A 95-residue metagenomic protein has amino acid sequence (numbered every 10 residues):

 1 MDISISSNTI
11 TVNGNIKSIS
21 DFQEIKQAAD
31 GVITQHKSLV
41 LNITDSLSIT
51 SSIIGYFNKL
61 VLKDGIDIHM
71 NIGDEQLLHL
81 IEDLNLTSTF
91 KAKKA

Functional and structural regions predicted by a protein language model:
M1-T11: Short beta-strand/loop segment at the start of cytosolic alpha/beta domains
I16-F90: Amphipathic alpha-helical interaction surfaces in cytosolic regulatory modules
